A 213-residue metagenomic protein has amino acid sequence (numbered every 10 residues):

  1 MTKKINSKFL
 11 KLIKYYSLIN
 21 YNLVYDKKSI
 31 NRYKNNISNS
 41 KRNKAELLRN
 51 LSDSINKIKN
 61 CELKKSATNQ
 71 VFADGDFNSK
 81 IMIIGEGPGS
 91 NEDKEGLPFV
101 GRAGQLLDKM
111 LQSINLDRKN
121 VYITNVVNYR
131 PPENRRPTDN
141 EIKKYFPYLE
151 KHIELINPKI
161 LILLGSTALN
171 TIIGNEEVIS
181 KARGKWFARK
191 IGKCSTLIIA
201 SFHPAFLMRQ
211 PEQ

Functional and structural regions predicted by a protein language model:
M1-K3: Extended, charge-enriched "interface" segments that sit outside catalytic cores
S7, K11-S17, N22-Q213: A polyanion-binding, active-site-adjacent surface
